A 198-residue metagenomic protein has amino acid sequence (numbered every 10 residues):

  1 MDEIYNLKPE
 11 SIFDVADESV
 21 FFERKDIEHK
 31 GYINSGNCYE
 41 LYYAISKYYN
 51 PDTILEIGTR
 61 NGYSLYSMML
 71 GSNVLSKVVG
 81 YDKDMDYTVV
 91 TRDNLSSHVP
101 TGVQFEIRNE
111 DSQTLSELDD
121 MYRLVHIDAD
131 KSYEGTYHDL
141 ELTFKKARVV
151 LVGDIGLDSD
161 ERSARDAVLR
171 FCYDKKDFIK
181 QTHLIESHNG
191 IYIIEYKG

Functional and structural regions predicted by a protein language model:
M1-H126, D130-G198: A short alpha-helical cap/connector motif
